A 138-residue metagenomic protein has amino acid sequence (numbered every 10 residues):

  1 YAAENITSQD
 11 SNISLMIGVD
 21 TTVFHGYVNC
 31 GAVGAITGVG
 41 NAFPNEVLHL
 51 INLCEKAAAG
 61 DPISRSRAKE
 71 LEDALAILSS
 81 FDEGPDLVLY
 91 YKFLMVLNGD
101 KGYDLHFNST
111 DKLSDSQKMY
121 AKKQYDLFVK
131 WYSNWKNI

Functional and structural regions predicted by a protein language model:
Y1-P85: Catalytic alpha/beta core domains of metabolic enzymes, predominantly
D82-I138: C-terminal extensions of enzymes
